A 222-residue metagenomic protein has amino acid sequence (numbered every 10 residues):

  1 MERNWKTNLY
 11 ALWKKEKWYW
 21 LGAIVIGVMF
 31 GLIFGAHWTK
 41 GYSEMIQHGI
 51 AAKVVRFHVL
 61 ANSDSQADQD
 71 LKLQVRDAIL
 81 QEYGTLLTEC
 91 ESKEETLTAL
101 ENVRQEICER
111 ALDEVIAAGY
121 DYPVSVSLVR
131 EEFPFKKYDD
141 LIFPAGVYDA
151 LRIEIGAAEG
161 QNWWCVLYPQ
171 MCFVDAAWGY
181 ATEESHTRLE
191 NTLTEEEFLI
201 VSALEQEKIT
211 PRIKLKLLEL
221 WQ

Functional and structural regions predicted by a protein language model:
M1-K15: N-terminal Lys/Arg-rich, disordered targeting/topogenic segments
Y19-A36: Hydrophobic membrane-insertion alpha-helices, especially the h-region of bacterial N-terminal signal peptides
G35-G49: Aromatic-capped interface at the extracytoplasmic side of an N-terminal signal-anchor transmembrane helix
K53-R104: Early exported N-terminus immediately downstream of N-terminal targeting peptides
V54-L60, P123-S127, A150-E154, W164-V166 (+1 more regions): Soluble periplasmic/extracytoplasmic beta-strand elements of cell-envelope proteins
K93-F135: Amphipathic, coiled-coil-like alpha-helical scaffolding segments used for oligomerization/assembly
D140-I209: Soluble extracytoplasmic domains of inner/organellar membrane proteins
P211-W221: Short, low-complexity, Pro/Ser/Thr/Gly-rich segments in the mature regions of secreted, periplasmic
